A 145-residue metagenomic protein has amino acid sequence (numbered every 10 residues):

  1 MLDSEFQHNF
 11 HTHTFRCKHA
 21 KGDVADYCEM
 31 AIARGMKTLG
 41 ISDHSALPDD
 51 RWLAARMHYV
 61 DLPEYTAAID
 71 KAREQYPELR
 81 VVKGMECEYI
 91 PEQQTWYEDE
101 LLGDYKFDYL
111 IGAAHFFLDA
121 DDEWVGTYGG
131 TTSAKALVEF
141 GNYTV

Functional and structural regions predicted by a protein language model:
M1-P91, W96: An N-terminally biased module of ancient metal coordination in phosphate/nucleic-acid-related enzymes
V60-V145: Extended substrate/RNA-proximal surfaces in nucleic-acid metabolism proteins
